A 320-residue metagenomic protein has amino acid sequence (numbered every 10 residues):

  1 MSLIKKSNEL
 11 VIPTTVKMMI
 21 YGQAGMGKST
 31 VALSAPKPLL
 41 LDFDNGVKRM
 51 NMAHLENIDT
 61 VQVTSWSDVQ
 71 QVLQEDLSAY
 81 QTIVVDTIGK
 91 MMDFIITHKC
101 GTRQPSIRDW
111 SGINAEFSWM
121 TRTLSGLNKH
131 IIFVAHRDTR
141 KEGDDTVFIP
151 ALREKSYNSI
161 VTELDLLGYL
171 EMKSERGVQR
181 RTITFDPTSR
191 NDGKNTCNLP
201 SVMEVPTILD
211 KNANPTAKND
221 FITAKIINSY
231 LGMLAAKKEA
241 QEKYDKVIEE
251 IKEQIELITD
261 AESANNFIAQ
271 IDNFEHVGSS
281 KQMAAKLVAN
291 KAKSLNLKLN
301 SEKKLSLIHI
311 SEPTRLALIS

Functional and structural regions predicted by a protein language model:
M1-V11: Pre-Walker A adenine-sensing motif
K5, Q23, H130-E204: Phosphate-binding/switch region of NTP-binding enzymes
V11-L77: Conserved P-loop
L55-I107: Conserved nucleotide-sensing/catalytic segment adjacent to the nucleotide-binding pocket in NTP-handling enzymes
T87-N158: P-loop NTPase motor core
K173-Q241: Conserved P-loop NTPase
A236-K286: Charged/polar low-complexity intrinsically disordered segments, enriched in acidic residues
I308-S320: Single conserved hydrophobic/aromatic residue that forms the stacking wall/gate of nucleotide- or nucleobase-binding
